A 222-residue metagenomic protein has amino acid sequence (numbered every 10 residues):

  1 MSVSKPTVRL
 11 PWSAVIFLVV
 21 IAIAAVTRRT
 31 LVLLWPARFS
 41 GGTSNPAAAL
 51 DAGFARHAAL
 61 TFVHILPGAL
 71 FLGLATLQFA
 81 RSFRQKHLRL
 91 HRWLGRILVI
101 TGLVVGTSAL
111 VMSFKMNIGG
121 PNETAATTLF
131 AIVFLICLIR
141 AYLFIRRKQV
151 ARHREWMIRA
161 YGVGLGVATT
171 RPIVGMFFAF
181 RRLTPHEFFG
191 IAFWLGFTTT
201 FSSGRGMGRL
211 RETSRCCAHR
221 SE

Functional and structural regions predicted by a protein language model:
M1-E222: Alpha-helical membrane insertion/targeting regions
